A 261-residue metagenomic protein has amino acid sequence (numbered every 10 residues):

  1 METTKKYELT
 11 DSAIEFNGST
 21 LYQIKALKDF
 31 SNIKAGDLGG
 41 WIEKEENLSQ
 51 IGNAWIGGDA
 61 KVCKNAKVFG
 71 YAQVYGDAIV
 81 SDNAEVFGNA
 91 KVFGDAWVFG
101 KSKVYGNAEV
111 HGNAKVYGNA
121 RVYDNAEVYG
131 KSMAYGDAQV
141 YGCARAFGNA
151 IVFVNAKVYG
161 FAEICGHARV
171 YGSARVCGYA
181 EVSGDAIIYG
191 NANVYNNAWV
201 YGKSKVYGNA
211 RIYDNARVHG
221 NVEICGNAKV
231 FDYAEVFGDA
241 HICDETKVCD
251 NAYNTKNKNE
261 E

Functional and structural regions predicted by a protein language model:
M1-I51, N259-E261: Terminal amphipathic alpha-helical/low-complexity segments used for targeting or macromolecular assembly
I24, Q73, E85-G88, V92-G100 (+4 more regions): Glycine-rich hexapeptide-repeat left-handed beta-helix
A54-K61: Short, compact, well-ordered microdomains
